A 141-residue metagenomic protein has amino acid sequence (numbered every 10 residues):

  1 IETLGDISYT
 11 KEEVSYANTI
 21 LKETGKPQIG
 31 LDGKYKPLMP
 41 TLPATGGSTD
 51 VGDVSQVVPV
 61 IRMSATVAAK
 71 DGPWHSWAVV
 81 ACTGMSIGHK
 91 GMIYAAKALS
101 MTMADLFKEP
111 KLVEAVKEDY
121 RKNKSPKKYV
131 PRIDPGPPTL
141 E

Functional and structural regions predicted by a protein language model:
I1-E141: Metal-dependent amide/peptide-bond hydrolase catalytic core, centered on the "pita-bread" metallohydrolase fold
